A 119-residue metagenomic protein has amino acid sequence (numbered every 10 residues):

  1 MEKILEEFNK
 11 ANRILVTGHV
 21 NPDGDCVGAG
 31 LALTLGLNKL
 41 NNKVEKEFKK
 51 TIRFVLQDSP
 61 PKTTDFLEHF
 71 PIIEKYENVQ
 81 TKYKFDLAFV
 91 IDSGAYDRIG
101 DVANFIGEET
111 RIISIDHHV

Functional and structural regions predicted by a protein language model:
M1-V119: Replace "Mg2+/Mn2+-dependent" with "divalent metal-dependent
